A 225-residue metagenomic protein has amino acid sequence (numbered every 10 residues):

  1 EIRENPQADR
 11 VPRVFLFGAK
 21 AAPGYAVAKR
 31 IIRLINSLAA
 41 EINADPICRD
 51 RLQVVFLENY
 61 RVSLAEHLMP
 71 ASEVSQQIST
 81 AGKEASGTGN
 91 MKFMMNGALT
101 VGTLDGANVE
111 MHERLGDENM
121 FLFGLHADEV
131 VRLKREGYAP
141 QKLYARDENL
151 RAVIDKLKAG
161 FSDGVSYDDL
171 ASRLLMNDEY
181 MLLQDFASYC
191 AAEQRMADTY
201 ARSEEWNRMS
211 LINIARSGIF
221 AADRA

Functional and structural regions predicted by a protein language model:
E1-A65: Long, K/E/R/D-enriched contiguous segments that form extended
R3-Q7, F17-A19, E204, S210-I212 (+2 more regions): Histidine-centered catalytic/metal-binding microenvironments
Y25, V62, K83-E84, D223: Loop/helix-junction capping segments adjacent to catalytic residues or to phosphate/diphosphate-binding pockets
K29-R33, T88, R224: Generic recognition of short, well-ordered alpha-helical segments
V55, Q76-Q77: Short catalytic-loop micro-motif centered on adjacent basic/acidic residues
P70-S72, I78-F220: Catalytic binding pocket for nucleotide-activated donors in carbohydrate/polymer assembly enzymes
